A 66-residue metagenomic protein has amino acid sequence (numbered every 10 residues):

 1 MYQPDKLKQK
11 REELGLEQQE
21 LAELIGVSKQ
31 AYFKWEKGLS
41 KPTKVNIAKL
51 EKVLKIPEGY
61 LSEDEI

Functional and structural regions predicted by a protein language model:
M1-E13: A short, Lys/Arg-rich alpha-helix, primarily the initiator
E12, E23, K52: Alpha-helical residues within the helix-turn-helix
E12, G26, K37-L39, I66: Residue-level detection of the helix-turn-helix DNA-binding "recognition helix"
G15-K34: Short alpha-helical DNA-recognition segment
G26, V45-Y60: DNA major-groove recognition helix of helix-turn-helix/homeodomain DNA-binding modules
A31, K41, Y60: Residues in the helix-turn-helix
Y60-I66: Short amphipathic recognition helices of helix-turn-helix/homeodomain-type DNA-binding modules
